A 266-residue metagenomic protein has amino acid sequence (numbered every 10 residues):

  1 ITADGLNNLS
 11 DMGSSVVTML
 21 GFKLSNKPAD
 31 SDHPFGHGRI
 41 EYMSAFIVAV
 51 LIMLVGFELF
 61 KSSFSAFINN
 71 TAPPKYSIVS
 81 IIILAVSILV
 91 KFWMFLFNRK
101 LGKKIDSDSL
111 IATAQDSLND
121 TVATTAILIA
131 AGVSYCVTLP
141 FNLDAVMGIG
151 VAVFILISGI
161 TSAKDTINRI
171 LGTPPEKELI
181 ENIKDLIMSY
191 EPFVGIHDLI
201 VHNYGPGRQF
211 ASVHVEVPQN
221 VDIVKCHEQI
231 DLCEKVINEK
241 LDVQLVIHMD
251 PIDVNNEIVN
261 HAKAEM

Functional and structural regions predicted by a protein language model:
I1-D185: Alpha-helical transmembrane cores and adjacent cytosolic helix/loop segments of polytopic membrane transporters
I160, K164-M266: Peripheral (non-transmembrane) domains and long loops of multi-pass membrane proteins
